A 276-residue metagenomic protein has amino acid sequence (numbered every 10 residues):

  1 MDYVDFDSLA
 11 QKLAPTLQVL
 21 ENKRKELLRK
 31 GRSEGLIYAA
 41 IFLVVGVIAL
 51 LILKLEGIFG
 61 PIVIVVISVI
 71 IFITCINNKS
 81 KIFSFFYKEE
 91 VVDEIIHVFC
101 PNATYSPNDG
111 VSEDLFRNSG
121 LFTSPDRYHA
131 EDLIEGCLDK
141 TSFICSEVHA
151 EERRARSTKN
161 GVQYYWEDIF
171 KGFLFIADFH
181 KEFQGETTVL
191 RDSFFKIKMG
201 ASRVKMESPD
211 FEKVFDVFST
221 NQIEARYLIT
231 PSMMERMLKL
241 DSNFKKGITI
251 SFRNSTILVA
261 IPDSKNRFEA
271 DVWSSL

Functional and structural regions predicted by a protein language model:
M1-S33: Cytosolic juxtamembrane N-terminal segments of multi-pass membrane proteins
Q11, K81, E90, P231-S232: Generic alpha-helical secondary structure signal
S33-K54: Canonical alpha-helical transmembrane segments of integral membrane proteins
L36-I37, D93, H97-F99, S106-R154 (+1 more regions): Charged, low-complexity intrinsically disordered regions
L51-I67: Hydrophobic alpha-helical transmembrane segments
I64-E89: Transmembrane alpha-helices and immediately adjacent membrane-cytoplasm interface residues in multi-pass integral
S80-T104: Membrane-interface amphipathic/juxtamembrane segments adjacent to transmembrane helices
